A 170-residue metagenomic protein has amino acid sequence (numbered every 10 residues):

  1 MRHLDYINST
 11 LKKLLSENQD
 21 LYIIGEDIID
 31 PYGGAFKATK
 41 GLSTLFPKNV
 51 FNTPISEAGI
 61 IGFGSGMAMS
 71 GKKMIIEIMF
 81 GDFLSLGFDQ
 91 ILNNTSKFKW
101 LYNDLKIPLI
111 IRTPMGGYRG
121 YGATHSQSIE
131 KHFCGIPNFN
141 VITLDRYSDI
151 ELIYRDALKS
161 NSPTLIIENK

Functional and structural regions predicted by a protein language model:
M1-K170: Thiamine diphosphate
